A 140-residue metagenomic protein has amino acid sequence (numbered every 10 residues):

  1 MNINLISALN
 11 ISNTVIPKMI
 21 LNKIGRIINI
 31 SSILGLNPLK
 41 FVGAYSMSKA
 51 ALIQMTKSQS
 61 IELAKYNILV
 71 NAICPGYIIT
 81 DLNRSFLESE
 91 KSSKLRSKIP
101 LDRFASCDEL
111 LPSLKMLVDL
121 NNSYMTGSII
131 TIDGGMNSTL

Functional and structural regions predicted by a protein language model:
S12, S48, T56: Active-site helix of classical SDR
P17, I61-E62, S123: Alpha-helical segment proximal to the catalytic Tyr-Lys
S32: Residue(s) in the substrate-gating loop at a strand-loop-helix junction that position the organic substrate next
N37, K115, T126-L140: Short C-terminal tail/terminal secondary-structure segment of NAD(P)H-dependent dehydrogenase/reductase domains
N37-G43, K65, D102, L120: Active-site loop immediately N-terminal to the catalytic Tyr-X3-Lys motif of short-chain dehydrogenase/reductase
A64, L69, M125-G127: Short, small/polar-rich loop/turn modules that mediate ligand/substrate recognition or access, typified
I99-L110: A conserved structural motif in NAD(P)-dependent oxidoreductases
